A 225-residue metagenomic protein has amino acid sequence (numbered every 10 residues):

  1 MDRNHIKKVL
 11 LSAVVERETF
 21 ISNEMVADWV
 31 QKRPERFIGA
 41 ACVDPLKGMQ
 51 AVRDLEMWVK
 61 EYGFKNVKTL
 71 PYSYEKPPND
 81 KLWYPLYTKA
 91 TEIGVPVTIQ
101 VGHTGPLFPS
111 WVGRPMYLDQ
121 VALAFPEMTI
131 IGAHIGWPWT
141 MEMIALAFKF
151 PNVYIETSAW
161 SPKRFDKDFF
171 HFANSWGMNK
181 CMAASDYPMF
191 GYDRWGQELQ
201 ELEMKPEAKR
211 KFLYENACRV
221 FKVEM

Functional and structural regions predicted by a protein language model:
M1, V26, W58, V67 (+6 more regions): Conserved, mostly hydrophobic/aromatic
M1-K8, M57, S175-M182, F190-M225: Mid-to-C-terminal alpha-helical segments outside catalytic/metal-binding sites
K7-K8, E16-I99, H103-V112, K163: Active-site gating/metal-coordination segments in enzymes
A13, C42, H134, A159 (+1 more regions): Conserved residues at beta->alpha junctions
V14, Y72, I135-G136, S158 (+1 more regions): Flexible loop residues that form catalytic and substrate-binding hotspots at small-molecule/glycan-binding clefts
R17, P138-W139, K163-R164, F190-R194: Short alpha-helical
M25-D28, D54-M57, P85, Y117-Q120 (+4 more regions): Alpha-helical elements of Rossmann-like donor-binding domains used by nucleotide-donor carbohydrate transfer enzymes
Y62-N66, K76-M182: Catalytic pocket-lining loop regions of alpha/beta-barrel enzymes, especially the amidohydrolase/enolase/GH5 lineages
